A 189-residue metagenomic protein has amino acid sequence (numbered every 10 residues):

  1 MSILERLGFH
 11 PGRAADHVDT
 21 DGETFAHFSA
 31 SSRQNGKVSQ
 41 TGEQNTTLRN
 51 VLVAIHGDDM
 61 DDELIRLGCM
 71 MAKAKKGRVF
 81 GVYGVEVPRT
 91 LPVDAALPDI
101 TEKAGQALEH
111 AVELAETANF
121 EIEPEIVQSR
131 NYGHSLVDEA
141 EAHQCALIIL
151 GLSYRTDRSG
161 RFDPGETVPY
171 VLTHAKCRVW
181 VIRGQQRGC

Functional and structural regions predicted by a protein language model:
M1-E43, T117-I148, Q186-C189: Structural beta-alpha unit
Q40-P98: Small/aliphatic-rich secondary-structure junction motif
L67, I100-A111, S135: Short, solvent-exposed amphipathic alpha-helices that sit in or adjacent to ligand/effector-binding or catalytic
C69, V137, P169: Active-site phosphate/pyrophosphate- and oxyanion-stabilizing loops and adjacent acidic/basic residues in soluble
K75, H174-K176: Short, structured coil segments at secondary-structure junctions
F80-V82, E123-V127, W180: General small-molecule cofactor/ligand-binding pocket signal
A95-K103, D163: Alpha-helix N-cap and loop-to-helix initiation/capping positions
L150-H174, Q186-C189: Glycine-rich, Arg-bearing micro-motifs that act as flexible, cationic patches
